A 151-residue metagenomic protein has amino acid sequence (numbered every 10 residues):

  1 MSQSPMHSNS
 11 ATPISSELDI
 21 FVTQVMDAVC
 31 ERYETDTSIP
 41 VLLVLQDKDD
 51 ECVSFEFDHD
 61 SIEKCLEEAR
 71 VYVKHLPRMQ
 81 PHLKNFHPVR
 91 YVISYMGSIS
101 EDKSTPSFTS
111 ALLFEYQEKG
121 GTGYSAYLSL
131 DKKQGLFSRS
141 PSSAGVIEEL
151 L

Functional and structural regions predicted by a protein language model:
M1-Y72: N-terminal domain-onset segments
Q80-L151: Low-complexity intrinsically disordered segments
